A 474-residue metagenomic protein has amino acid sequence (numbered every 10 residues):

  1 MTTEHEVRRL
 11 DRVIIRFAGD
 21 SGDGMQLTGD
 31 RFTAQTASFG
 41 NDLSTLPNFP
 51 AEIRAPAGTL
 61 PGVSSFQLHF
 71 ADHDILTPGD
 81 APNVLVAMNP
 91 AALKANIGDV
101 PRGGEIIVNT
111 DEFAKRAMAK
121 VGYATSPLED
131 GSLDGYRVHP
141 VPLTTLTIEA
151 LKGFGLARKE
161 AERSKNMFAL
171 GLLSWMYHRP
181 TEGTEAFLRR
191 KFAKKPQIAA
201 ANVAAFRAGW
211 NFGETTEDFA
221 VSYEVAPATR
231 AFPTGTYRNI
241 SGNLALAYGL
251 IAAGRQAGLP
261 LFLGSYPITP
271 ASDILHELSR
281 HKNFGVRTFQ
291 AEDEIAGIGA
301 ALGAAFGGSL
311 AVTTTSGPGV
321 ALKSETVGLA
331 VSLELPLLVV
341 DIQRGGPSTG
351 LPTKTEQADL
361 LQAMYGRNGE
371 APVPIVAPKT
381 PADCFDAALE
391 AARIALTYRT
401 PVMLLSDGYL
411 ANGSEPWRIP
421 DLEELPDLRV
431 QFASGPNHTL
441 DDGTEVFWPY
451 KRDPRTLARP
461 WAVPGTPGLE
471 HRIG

Functional and structural regions predicted by a protein language model:
M1-A257: Active-site cofactor/cluster-binding pocket
R12-P101, L261, T269-Y365, P374-A395: Thiamine diphosphate
F17, L27, P227-L302, F306-T314 (+2 more regions): Non-catalytic terminal/interface segments that mediate subunit docking, oligomerization, and allosteric communication
F49-P50, L188, A205, A226-R230 (+4 more regions): A glycine-rich phosphate-binding loop feature that marks nucleotide/adenosyl-phosphate handling sites
R116-G122, A150, S324, P347-T353 (+1 more regions): Glycine-rich, charge-decorated loop segments at or immediately adjacent to ligand/cofactor-binding or catalytic sites
A117-L133, E356-M364, D421-H438: Acidic, Ser/Thr-rich peripheral helices and adjacent loops at domain boundaries
K159-N166, L170-H178, A382-F385, R393-D407: Conserved anion/nucleotide-ligand pocket segment
N239-G249, A257, A387, A392-G474: Flexible, low-complexity linker and terminal segments
